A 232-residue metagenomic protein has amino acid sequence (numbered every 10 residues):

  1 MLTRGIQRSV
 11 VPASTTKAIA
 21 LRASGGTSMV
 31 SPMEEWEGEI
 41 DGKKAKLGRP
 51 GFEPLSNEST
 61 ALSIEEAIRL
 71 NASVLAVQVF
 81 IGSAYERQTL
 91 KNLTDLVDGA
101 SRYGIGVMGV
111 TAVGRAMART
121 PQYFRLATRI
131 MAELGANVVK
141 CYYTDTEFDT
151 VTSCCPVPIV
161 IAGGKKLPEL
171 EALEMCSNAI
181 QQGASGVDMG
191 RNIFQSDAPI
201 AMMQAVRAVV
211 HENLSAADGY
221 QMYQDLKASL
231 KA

Functional and structural regions predicted by a protein language model:
M1-I161, K166-M189, A208, A216-M222 (+1 more regions): Alpha/beta enzyme core
E171-L173, D197-V206: Histidine/acidic-residue-rich catalytic or RNA/ligand-binding cores of hydrolases and nuclease-related proteins
A184-G186, F194-I200: Substrate-binding cleft of secreted/luminal carbohydrate-active enzymes
